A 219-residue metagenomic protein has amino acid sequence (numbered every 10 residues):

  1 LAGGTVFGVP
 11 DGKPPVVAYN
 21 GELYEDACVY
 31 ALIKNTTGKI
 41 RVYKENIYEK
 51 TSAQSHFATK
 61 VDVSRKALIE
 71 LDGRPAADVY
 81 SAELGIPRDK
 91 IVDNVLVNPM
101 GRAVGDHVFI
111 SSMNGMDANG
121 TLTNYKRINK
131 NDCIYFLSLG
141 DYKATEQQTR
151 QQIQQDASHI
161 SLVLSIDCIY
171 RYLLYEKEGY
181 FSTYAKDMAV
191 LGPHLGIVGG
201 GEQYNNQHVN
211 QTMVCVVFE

Functional and structural regions predicted by a protein language model:
L1-E219: Hydrophobic alpha/beta core scaffold segments
